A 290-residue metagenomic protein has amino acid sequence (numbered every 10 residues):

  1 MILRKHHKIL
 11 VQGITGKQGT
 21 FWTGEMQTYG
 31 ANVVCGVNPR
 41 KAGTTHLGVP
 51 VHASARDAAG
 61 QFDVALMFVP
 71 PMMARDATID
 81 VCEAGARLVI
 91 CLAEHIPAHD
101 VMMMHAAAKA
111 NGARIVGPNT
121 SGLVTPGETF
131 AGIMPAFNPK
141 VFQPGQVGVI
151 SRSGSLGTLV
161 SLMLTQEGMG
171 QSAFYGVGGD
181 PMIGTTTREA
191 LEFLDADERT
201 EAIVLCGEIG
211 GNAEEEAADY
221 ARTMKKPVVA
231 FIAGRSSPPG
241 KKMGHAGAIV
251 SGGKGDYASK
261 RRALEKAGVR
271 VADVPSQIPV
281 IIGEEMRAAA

Functional and structural regions predicted by a protein language model:
M1-A290: Catalytic-core regions of core metabolic enzymes, especially those transforming organic acids/acyl-group intermediates
